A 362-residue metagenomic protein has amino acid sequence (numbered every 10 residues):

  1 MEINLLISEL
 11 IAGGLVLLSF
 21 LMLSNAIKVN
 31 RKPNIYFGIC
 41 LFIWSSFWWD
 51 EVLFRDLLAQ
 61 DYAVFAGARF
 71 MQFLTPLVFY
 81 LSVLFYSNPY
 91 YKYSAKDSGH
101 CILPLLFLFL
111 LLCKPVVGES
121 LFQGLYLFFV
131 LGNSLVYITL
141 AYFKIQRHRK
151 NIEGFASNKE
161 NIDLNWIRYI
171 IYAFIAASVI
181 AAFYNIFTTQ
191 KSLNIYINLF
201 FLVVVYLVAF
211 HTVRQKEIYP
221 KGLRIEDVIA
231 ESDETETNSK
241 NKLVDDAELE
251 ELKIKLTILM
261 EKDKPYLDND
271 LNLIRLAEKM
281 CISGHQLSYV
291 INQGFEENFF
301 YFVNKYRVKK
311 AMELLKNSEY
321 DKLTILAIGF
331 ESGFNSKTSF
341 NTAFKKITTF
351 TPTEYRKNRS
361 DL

Functional and structural regions predicted by a protein language model:
M1-L15, F128: Hydrophobic transmembrane alpha-helical segments in integral membrane proteins
E9-L21, I35-R55, F73-P76, L103-L110 (+1 more regions): Hydrophobic alpha-helical transmembrane segments of multi-pass membrane proteins
L23-Y36, D61, L84-K96, V117-F122 (+2 more regions): Membrane-interface helix-boundary motifs at transmembrane edges
Y86-C113, G124-V130, S157-F174: The cytoplasmic-loop to transmembrane-helix boundary for the fourth helix
F122-Y137, L202: Alpha-helical transmembrane segments
L135-K150: Membrane-water interface of transmembrane alpha-helices
Y172-L223: Interfacial "cap-and-anchor" motif at the non-cytosolic start of specific transmembrane alpha-helices
V213-A327, E331, A343-K346, T353-L362: Membrane-proximal linker segments that couple transmembrane helices to downstream signaling/catalytic modules
